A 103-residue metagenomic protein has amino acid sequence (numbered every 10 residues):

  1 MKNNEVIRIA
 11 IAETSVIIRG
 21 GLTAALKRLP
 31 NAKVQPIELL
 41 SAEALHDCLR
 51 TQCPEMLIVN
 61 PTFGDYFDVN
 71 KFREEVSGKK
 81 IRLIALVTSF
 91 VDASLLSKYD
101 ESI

Functional and structural regions predicted by a protein language model:
M1-I103: N-terminal regulatory/sensing modules of transcriptional regulators
